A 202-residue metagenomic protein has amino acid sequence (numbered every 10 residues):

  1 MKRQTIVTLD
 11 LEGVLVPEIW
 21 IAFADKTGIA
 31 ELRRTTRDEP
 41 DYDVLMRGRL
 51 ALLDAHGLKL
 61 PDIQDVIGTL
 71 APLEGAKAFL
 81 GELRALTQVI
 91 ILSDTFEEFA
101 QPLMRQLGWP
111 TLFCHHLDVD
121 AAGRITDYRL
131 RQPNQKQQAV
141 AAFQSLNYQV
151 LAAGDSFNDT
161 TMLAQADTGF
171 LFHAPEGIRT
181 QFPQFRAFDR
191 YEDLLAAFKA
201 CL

Functional and structural regions predicted by a protein language model:
K2-H116, D120-A121: Alpha-helical substrate-recognition element adjacent to the catalytic core
V89-D94, Y148-D189: Acidic, Mg2+-coordinating phosphoryl-transfer loop and its flanking beta/alpha structural elements, shared across
E97-Q101, D159-T160, L195: Short, well-ordered alpha-helical microsegments
E98-V150, Q181: Substrate-recognition "cap/lid" segment bordering the active-site pocket of phosphatases
F113, F185-L194: Short acidic-hydrophobic, aromatic-tinged amphipathic segments that line or gate anion-handling sites
L195-L202: Short amphipathic alpha-helix with an adjacent loop that forms part of the alpha/beta core around
